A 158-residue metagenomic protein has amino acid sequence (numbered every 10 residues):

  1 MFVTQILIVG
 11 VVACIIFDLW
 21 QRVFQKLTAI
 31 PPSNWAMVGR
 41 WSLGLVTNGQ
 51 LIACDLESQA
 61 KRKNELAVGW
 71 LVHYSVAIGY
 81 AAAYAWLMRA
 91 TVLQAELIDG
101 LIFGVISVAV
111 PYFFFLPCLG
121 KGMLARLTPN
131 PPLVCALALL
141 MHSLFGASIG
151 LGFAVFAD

Functional and structural regions predicted by a protein language model:
M1-D158: Juxtamembrane/disordered regions of integral membrane proteins
